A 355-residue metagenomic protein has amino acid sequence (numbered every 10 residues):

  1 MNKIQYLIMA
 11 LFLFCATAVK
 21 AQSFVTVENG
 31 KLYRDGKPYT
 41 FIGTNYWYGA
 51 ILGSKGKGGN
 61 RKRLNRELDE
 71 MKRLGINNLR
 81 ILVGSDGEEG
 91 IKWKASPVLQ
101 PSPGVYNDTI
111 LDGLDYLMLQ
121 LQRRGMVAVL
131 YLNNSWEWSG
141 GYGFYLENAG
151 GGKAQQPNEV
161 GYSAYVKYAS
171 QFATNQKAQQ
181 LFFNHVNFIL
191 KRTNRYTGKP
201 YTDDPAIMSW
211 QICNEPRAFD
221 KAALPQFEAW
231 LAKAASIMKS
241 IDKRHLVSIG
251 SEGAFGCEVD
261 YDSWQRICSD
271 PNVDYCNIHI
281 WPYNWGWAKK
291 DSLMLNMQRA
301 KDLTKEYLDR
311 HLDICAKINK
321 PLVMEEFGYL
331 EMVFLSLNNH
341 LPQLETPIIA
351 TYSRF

Functional and structural regions predicted by a protein language model:
M1-Q22: Bacterial Sec-dependent N-terminal signal peptides
F24-W287, M297-P321, F327, E331-R354: Active-site mouth of glycoside hydrolases
K289-D291: Acidic, serine/threonine/proline-rich low-complexity intrinsically disordered regions
M294: Gly/Pro-rich active-site loop or hairpin
